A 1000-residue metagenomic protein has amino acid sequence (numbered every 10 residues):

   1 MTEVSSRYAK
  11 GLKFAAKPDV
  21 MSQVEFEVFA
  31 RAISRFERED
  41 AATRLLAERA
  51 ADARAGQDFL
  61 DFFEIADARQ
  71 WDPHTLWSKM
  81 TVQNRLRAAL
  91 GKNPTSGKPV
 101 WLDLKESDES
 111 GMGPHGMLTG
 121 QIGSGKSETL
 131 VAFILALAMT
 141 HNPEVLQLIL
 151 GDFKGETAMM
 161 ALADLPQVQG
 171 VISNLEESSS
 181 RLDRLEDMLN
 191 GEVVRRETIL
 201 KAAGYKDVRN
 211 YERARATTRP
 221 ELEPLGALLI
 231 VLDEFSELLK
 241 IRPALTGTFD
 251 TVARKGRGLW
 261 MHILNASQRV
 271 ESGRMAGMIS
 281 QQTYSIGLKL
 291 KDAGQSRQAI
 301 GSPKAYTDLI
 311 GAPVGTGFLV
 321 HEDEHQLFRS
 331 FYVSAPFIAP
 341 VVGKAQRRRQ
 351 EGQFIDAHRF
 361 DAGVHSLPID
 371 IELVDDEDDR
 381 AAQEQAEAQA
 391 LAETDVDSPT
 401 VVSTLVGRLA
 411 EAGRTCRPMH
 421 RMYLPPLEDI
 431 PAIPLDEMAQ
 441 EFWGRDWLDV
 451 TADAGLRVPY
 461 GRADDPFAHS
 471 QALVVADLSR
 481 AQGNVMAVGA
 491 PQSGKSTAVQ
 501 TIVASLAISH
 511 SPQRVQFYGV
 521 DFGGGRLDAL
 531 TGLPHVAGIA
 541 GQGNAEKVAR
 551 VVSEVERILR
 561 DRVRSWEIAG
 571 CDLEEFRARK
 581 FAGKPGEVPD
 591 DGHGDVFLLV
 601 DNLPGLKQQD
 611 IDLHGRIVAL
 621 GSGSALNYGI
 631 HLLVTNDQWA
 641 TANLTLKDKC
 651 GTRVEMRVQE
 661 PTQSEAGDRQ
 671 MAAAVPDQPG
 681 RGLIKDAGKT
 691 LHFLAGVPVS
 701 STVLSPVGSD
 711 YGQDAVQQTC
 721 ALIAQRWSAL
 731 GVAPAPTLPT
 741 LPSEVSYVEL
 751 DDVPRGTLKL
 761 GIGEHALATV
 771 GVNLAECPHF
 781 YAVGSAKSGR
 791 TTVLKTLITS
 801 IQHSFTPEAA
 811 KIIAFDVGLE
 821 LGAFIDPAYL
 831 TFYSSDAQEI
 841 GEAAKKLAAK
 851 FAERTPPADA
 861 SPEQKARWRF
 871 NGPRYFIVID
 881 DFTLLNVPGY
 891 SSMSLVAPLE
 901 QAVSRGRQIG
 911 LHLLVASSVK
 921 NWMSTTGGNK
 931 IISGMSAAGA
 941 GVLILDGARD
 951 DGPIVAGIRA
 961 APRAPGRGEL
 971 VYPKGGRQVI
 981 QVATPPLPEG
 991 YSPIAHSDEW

Functional and structural regions predicted by a protein language model:
M1-A30, S78-D207, L222-G294, L309 (+4 more regions): P-loop NTPase catalytic phosphate-binding loop
M1-L60, S178, G191, A253-R347 (+4 more regions): Conserved ATP-driven motor cores of ASCE-family P-loop NTPases powering translocation/secretion/packaging/pilus
R7-D108, M112, T246, T316-Q482 (+8 more regions): Conserved P-loop NTPase motor module
A51-F62, Y205-L222, P425-P431, C571-D590 (+2 more regions): Amphipathic alpha-helical surface "interface" segments used for docking/oligomerization or membrane association within
R215, A227, G315-T316, R579-G583 (+3 more regions): Short, surface-exposed beta-edge/turn micro-motifs
